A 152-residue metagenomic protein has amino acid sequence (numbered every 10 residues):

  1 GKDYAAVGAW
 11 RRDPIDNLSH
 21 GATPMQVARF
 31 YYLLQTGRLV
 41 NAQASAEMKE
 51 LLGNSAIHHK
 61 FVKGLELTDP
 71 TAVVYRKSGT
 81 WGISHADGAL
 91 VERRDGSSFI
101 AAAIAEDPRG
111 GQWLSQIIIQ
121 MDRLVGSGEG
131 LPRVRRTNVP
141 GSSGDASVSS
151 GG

Functional and structural regions predicted by a protein language model:
G1-A6: Short, charged, amphipathic alpha-helices and their helix-cap/turn boundaries
V7-I15: Flexible glycine/proline-enriched surface loops and loop-helix/loop-strand junctions
D16-G152: Structured C-terminal helix/loop/strand segments within mature extracytoplasmic catalytic/sensor domains
